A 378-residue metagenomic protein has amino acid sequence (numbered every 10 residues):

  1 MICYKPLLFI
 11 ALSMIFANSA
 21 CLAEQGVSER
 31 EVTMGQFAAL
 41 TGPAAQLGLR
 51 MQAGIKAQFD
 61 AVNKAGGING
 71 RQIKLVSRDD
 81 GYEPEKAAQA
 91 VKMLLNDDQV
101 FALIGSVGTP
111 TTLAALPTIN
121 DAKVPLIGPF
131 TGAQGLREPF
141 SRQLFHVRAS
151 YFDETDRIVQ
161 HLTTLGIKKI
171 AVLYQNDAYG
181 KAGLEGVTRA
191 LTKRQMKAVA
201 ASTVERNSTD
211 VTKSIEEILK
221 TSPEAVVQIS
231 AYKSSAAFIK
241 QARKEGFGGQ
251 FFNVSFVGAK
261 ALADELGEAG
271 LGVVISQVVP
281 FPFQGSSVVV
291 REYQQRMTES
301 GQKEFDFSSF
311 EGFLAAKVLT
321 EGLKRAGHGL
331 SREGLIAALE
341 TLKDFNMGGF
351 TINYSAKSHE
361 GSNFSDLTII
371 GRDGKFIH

Functional and structural regions predicted by a protein language model:
M1-T33: Short, low-complexity disordered leader/linker segments with a strong preference for bacterial N-terminal type II
V27, E31-T33, Q46-A53, A65-G135 (+3 more regions): Beta-alpha junction/loop-to-helix N-cap segments that form part of ligand/metal-binding clefts
R30-T33, G70-I73, D98-A102, D121-P125 (+7 more regions): Loop/turn elements at helix/coil->beta-strand transitions in domains of secreted/extracellular proteins
L47-K64, K86, L126, E154-R157 (+2 more regions): Short, solvent-exposed amphipathic alpha-helices that sit in or adjacent to ligand/effector-binding or catalytic
Q89, A133-G135, R142-G246, F281-Q295: Extracellular/periplasmic Venus flytrap/periplasmic-binding protein
L94-V107, I127-P129, A171-Y174, S222-A231 (+3 more regions): Periplasmic-binding protein-like
I239-G312, G374-I377: Extracellular/periplasmic periplasmic-binding protein-like sensory domains
E299-S309, T320-F376: Segments of small-molecule ligand-sensing domains
